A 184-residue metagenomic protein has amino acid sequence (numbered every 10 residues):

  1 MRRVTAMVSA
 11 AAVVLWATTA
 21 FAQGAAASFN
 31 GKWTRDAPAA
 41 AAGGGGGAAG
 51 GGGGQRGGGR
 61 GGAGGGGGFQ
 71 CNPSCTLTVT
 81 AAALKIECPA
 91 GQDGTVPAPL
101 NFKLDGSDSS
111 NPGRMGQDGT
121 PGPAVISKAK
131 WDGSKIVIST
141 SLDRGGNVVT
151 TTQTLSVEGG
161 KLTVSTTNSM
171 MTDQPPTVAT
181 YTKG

Functional and structural regions predicted by a protein language model:
M1-V13: Bacterial N-terminal signal peptides that target proteins for export
V8, F21-A22: Intrinsically disordered, low-complexity repeat segments enriched in small/polar residues
A17-T19: N-terminal signal peptide c-region/cleavage motif recognized by signal peptidases
Q23-G184: PEST-like low-complexity, intrinsically disordered acidic/proline/serine-rich tracts that flank trafficking/processing
